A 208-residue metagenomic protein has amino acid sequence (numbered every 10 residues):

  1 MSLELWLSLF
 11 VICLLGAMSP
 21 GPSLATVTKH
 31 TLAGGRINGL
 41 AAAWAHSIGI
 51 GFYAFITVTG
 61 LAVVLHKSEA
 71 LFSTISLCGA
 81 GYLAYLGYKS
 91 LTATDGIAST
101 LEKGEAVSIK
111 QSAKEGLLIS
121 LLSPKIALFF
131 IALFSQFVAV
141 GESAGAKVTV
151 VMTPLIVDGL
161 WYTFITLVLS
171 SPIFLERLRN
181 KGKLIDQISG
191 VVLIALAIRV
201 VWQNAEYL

Functional and structural regions predicted by a protein language model:
M1-E4, Y207-L208: Short, strongly hydrophobic alpha-helical membrane anchors
L3-S73, F129-P154, T163, L167: Juxtamembrane transmembrane-helix termini in multi-pass membrane transport proteins
L7, V11, A106-L118, V148-T149: Alpha-helical membrane-protein architecture signal
I37-S112, I198: Membrane helix-loop-helix hairpins that form the core translocation module of multi-pass transporters
K67-A98, V157-I165, E176-L208: Selective transmembrane alpha-helices of multi-pass membrane proteins
L122-A127: Selected transmembrane alpha-helices and immediately adjacent juxtamembrane segments of polytopic inner-membrane
S170-L175: Short, flexible, glycine-rich and Lys/Arg-enriched loop motifs at helix boundaries that contact anionic partners
